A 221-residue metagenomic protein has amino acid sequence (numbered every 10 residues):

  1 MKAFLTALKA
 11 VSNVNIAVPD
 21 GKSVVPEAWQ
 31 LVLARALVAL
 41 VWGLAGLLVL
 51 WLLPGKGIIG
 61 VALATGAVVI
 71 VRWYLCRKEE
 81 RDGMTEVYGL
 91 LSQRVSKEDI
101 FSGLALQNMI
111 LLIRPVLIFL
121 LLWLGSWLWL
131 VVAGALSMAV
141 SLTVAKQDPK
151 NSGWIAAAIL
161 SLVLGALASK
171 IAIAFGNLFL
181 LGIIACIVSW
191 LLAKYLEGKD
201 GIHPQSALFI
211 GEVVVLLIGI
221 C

Functional and structural regions predicted by a protein language model:
M1-R77, S92-E98, A105-C221: Hydrophobic alpha-helical transmembrane segments
L50, R81-M84: Transmembrane alpha-helix boundary signature
D82-G83, G89-S92: Glycine/small-residue-rich loop that forms an oxyanion/phosphate-binding "nest" at active or ligand-binding sites
